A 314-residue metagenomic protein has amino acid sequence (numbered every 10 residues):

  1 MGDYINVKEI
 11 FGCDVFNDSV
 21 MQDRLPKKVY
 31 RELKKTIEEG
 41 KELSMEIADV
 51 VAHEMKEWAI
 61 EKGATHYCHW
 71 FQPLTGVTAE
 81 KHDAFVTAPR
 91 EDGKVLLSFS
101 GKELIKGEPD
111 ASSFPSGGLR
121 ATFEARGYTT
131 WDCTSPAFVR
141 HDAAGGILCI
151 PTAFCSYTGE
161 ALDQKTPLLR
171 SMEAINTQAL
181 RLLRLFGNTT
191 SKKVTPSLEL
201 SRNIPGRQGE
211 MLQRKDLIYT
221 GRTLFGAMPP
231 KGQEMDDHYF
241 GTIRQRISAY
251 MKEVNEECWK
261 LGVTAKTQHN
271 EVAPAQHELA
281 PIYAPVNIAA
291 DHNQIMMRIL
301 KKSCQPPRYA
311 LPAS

Functional and structural regions predicted by a protein language model:
G2-V15, S19-G101, I105-F123: Histidine/acidic residue-rich metal-binding segments in metalloenzymes
A125-A313: Glycine-rich, acidic/polar active-site loops that bind/position phosphate-bearing ligands
